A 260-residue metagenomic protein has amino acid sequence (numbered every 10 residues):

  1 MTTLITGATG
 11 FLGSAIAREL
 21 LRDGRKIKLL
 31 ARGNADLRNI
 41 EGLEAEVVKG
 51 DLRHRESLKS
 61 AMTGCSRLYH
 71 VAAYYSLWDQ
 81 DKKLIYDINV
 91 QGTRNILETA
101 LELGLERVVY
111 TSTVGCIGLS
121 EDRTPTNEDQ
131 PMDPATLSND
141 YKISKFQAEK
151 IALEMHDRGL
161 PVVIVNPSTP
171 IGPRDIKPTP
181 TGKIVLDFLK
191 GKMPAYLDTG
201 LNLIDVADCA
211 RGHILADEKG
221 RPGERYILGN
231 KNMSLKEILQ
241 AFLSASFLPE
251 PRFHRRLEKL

Functional and structural regions predicted by a protein language model:
T3-D23: N-terminal Rossmann NAD(P)H-binding glycine-rich loop of SDR-like oxidoreductase domains
N34-E41, A45-Q91, T99: NAD(P)H-binding glycine-rich loop region in Rossmannoid oxidoreductase-like domains and their noncatalytic homologs
L84-V90, N127-Q130, L137-E149, T179-G182 (+1 more regions): Short-chain dehydrogenase/reductase
I88-Y141: Conserved Rossmann-fold NAD(P)-dependent oxidoreductase catalytic core, especially the SDR/UDP-sugar
N95, Q147, P180, L197-D217 (+1 more regions): Substrate-positioning beta->alpha
S112, K150-P173: Conserved beta-loop-beta element that borders a ligand/cofactor-binding pocket
M132-T136, K183-I204, D208, G220: A conserved pocket-lining segment of Rossmann-fold NAD(P)-dependent short-chain dehydrogenase/reductase
G212-L260: Mid/C-terminal beta-alpha module of Rossmann-like enzyme folds, strongest in SDR-family dehydrogenases/epimerases
